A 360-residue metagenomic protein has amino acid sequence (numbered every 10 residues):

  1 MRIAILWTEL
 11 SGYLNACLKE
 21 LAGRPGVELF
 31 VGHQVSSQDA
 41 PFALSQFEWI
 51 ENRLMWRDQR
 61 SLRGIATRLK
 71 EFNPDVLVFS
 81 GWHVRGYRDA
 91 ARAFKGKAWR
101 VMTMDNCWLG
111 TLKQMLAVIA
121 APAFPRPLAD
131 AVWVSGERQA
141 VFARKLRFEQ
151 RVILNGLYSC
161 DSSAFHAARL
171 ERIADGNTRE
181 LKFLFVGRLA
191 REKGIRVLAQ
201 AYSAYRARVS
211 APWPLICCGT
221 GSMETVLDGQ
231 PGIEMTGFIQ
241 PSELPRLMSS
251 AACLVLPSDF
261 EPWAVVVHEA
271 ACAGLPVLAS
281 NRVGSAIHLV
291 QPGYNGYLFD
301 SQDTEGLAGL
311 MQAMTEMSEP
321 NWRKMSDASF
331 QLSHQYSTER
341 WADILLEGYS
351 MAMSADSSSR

Functional and structural regions predicted by a protein language model:
W99-L116, L128-A131: A short, histidine- and acid-enriched strand-loop-helix "catalytic/donor-clamping" loop that lines the nucleotide-sugar
L128-T178: Donor nucleotide-sugar binding/catalytic pocket of nucleotide-sugar-dependent glycosyltransferases
A174-K193, A199-S203: Conserved donor-binding/catalytic core segment of Leloir-type glycosyltransferases
T225-S242: Nucleotide-activated donor-binding/catalytic signature segment of Leloir-type glycosyltransferases, i.e., the conserved
G237-F238, P292-G293, Y297-T304, Q312-E319: Conserved acidic donor-binding segment of nucleotide-sugar-dependent glycosyltransferases
F238-I239, R246-A251: Short alpha-helical donor nucleotide-sugar binding micro-motif in glycosyltransferases
D259: Aromatic "clamp/platform" in nucleotide-sugar-dependent glycosyltransferases that forms part of the donor/acceptor
P276-S280: Short hydrophobic beta-strand element within catalytic cores of glycosyltransferases and related nucleotide-activated
